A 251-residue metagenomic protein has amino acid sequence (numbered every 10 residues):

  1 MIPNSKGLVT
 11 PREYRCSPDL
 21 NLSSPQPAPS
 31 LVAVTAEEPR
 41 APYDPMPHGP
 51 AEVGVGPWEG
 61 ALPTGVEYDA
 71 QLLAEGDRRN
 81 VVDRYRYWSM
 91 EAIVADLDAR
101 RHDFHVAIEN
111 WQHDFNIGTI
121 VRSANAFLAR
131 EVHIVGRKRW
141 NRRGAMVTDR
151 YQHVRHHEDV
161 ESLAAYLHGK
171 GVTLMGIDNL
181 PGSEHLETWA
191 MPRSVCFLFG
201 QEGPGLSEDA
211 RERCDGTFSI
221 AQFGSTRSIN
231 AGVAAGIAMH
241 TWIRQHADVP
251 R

Functional and structural regions predicted by a protein language model:
I2-R251: Post-transcriptional modification and biogenesis factors for structured RNAs of the translation apparatus
